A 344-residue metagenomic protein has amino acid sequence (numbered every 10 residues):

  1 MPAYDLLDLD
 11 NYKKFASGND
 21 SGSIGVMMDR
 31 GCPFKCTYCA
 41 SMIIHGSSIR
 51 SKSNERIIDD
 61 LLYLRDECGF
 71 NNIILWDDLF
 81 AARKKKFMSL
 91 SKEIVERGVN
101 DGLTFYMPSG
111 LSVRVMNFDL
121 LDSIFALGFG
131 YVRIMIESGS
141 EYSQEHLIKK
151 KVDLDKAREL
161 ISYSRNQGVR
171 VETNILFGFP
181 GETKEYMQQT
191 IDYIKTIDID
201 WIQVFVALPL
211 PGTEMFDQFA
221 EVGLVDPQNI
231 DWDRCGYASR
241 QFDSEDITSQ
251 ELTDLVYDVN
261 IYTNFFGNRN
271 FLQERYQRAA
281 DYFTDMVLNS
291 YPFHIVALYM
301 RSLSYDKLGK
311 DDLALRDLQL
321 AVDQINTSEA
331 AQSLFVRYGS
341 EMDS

Functional and structural regions predicted by a protein language model:
P2-E172, F179, T183-Q188, D192: Radical SAM [4Fe-4S] cluster-binding motif and immediate context
N11, D119, Y142, E214 (+2 more regions): Exposed alpha-helical structural elements
D77-D78, N174, D306, D317: Conserved acidic functional residues
V169, N326-T327: Helix-capping and short linker residues that terminate individual alpha-solenoid repeat units
F177-G178, P209: Short "lid" loop at the C-terminus of a central beta-strand within the Rossmann-like core of SAM-dependent
K195-V204, L208-N326, G339-D343: C-terminal accessory regions of radical SAM enzymes
L298, A331-Q332: Canonical tetratricopeptide repeat
